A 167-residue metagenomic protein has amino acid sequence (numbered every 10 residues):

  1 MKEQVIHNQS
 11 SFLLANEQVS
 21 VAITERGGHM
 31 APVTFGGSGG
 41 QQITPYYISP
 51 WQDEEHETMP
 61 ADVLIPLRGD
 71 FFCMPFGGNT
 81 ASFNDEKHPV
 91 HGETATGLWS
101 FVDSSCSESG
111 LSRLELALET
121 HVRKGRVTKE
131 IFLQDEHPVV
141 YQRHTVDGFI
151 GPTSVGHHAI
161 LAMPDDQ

Functional and structural regions predicted by a protein language model:
M1-Y141, P152, H158-Q167: Surface-exposed acidic/polar loop and edge beta-strand patches at domain peripheries
T145-V146: Hydrophobic beta-strand positions in extracellular immunoglobulin-like domains
